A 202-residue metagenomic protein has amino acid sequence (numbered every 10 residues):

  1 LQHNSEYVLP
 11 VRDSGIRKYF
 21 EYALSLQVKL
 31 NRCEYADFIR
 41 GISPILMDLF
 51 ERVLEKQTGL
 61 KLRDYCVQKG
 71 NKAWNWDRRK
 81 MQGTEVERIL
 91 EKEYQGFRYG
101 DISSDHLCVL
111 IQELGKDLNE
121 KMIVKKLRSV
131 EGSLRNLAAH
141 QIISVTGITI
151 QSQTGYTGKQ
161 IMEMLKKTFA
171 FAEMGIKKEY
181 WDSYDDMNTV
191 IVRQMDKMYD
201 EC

Functional and structural regions predicted by a protein language model:
L1-P10: Long, charge-rich alpha-helical interaction segments
V11-L107, V190: Amphipathic alpha-helical interface elements
L24-N31, Y35-A36, E85-K92, Q112 (+3 more regions): Extended alpha-helical scaffold/coiled-coil
S103, T146-I148, R193: Alpha-helix initiation/capping motif
E113-T189: Charge-enriched, short contiguous segments at helix-coil
N188-Y199: Eukaryote-biased recognition of C-terminal alpha-helical segments
